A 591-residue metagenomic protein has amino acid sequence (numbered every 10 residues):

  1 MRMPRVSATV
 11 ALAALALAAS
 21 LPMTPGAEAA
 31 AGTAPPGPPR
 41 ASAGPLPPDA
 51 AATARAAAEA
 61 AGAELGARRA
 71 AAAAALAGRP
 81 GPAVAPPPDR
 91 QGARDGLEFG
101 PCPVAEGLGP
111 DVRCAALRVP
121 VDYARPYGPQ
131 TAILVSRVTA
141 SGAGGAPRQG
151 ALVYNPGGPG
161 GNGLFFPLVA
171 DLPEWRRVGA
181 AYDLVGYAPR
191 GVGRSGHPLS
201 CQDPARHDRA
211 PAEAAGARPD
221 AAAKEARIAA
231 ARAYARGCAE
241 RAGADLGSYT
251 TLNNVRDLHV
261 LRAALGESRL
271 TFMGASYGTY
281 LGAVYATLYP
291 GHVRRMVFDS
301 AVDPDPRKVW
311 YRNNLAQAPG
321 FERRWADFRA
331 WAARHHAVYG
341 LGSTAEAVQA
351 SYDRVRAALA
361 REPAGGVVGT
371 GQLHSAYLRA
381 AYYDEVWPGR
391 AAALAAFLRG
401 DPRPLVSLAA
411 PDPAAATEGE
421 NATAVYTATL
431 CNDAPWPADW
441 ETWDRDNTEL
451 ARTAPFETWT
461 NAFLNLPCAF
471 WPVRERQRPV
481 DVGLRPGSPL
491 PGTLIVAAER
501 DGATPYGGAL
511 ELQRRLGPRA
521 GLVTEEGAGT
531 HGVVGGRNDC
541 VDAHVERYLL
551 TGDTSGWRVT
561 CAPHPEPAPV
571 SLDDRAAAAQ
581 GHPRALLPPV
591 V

Functional and structural regions predicted by a protein language model:
M1-A34, L258: Secretory targeting and sorting signals
A19-T53, R356-A358, E362: C-terminal region of N-terminal signal peptides and the immediate post-cleavage residues of exported proteins
G37-V104: N-terminal low-complexity, Pro/Thr/Ser-rich intrinsically disordered segments that act as propeptides or flexible
G78-Q372, A428, A434-V591: Gly/Pro-rich cap/lid or specificity-loop segments adjacent to the active site
V302-G320, A393-A395, P402-G419: Flexible "cap/lid" loop of the alpha/beta hydrolase fold
A360-H374, Y382-V386, A416-A424: Structural motif
A381-R399, W436-E441: Short helix-capping/linker segments at secondary-structure and domain boundaries
R399-R445: Long, low-complexity segments enriched in small/aliphatic residues
